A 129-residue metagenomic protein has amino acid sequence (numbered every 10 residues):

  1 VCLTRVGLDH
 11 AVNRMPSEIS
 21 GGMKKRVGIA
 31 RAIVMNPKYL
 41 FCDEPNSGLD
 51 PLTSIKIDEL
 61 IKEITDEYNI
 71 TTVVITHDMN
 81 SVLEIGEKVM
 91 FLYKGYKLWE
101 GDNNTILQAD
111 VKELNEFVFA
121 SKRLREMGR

Functional and structural regions predicted by a protein language model:
V1-H10: Conserved ABC ATPase "signature" region
M15-I19, M23: Conserved ABC ATPase signature
V34-K38: A short, proline-enriched helix->beta-strand linker immediately N-terminal to the Walker B motif in ABC-type P-loop
L40-D43: Catalytic Walker B motif of ABC-type/P-loop ATPase nucleotide-binding domains
P51-T53: Helix N-cap at the start of a conserved alpha-helix in ABC-type nucleotide-binding domains
T76-H77: H-loop/switch region of ABC-family ATPase nucleotide-binding domains
N104-R129: C-terminal boundary and immediately downstream tail of ABC-type ATPase nucleotide-binding domains
